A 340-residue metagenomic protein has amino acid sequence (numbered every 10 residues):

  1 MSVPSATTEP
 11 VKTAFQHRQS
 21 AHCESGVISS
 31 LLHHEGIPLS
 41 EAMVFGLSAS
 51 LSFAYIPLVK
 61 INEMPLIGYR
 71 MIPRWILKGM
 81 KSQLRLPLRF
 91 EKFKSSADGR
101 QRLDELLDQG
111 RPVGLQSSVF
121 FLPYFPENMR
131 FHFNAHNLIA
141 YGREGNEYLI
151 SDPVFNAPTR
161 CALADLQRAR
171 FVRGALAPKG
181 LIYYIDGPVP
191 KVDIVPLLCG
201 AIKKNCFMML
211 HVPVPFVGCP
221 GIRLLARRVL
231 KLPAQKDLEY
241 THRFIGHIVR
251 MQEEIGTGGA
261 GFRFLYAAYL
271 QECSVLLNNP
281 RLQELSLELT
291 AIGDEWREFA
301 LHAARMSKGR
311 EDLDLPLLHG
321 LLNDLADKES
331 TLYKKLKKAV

Functional and structural regions predicted by a protein language model:
S2-L39, A49-P190: Conserved active-site-adjacent core of cysteine acyl-enzyme catalytic domains
H17-R18, R130, V249, E253-G256: Short, charged/polar micro-motifs that form catalytic or ligand-binding hotspots
R18, I67, F90, V189-P196 (+4 more regions): Charge-dense, low-complexity intrinsically disordered segments
V27, W75-G79, D98, R102 (+7 more regions): Exposed alpha-helical structural elements
H33-A42, L270-L277: Short helix-capping/linker segments at secondary-structure and domain boundaries
G145-I255: Noncatalytic regulatory segments and standalone regulatory/sensor domains
R250-V340: Charged, long alpha-helical assembly modules
